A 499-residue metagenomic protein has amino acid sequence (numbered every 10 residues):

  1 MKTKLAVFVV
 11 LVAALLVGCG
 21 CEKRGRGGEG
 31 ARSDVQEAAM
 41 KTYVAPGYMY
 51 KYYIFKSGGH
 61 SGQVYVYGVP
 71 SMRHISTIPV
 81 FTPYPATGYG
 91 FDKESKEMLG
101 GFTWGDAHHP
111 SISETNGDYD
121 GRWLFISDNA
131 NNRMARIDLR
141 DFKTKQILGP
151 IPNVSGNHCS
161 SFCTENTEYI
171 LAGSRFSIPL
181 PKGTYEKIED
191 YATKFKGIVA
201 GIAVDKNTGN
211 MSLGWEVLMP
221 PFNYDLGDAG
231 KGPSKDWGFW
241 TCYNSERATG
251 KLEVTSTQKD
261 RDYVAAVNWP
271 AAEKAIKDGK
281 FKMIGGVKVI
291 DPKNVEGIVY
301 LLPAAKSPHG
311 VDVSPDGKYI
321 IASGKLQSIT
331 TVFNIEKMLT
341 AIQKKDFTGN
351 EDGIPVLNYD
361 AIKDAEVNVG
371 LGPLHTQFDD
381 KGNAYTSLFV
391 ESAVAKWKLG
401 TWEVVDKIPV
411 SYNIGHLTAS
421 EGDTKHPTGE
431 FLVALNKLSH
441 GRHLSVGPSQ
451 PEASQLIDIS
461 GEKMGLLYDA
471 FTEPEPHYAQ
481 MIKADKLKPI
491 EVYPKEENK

Functional and structural regions predicted by a protein language model:
M1-V7: Bacterial N-terminal signal peptides that target proteins for export
V9-L16: Bacterial N-terminal signal peptides
C21-K499: Predominantly soluble domains enriched in secretory-pathway, periplasmic, or organellar proteins
